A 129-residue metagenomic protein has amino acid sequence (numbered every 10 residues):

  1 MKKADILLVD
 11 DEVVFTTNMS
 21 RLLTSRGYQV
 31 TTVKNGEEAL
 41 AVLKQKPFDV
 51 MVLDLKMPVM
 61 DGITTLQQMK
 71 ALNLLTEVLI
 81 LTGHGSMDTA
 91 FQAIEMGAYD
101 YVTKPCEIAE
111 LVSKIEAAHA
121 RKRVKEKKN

Functional and structural regions predicted by a protein language model:
A4, K34-E38, D61-T64: Acidic catalytic/metal-coordinating carboxylates
V13-T31, A118: Two-component/phosphorelay signaling modules centered on CheY-like receiver
T32-V50: Acidic, metal-coordinating helix/loop segments flanking the phosphotransfer/catalytic sites of two-component signaling
A41, I63-L75: Short amphipathic alpha-helix used as the core "switch/output" element in two-component signaling
M57: Receiver (REC) domain active-site loop signature in two-component systems and cognate sites in sensor histidine kinases
C106-E116: C-terminal output helix
